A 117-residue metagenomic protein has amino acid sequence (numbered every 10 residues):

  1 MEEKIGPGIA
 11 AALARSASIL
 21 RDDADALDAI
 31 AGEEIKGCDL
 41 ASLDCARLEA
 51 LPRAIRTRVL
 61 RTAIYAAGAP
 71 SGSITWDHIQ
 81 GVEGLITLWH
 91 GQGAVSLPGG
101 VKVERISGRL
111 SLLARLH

Functional and structural regions predicted by a protein language model:
M1-H117: AMP-forming adenylation/ATP pyrophosphatase catalytic core
